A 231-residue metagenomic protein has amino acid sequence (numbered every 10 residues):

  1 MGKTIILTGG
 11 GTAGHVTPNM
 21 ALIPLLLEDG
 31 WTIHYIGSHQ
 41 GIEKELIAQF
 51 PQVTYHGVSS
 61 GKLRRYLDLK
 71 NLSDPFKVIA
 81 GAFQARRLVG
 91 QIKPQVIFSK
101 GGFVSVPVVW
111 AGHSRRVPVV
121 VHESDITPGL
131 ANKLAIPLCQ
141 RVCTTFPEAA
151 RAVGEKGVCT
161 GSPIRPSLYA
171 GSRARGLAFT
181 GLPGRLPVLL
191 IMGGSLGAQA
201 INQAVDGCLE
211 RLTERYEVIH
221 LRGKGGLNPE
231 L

Functional and structural regions predicted by a protein language model:
G2-T8, L27-K77, T160: Conserved nucleotide-sugar phosphate-binding/catalytic loop shared by glycosyltransferases and other
H15-L26: Short amphipathic alpha-helix
T32, V53-T54, H113-A174: Active-site-proximal region of nucleotide-activated glycan assembly enzymes, centered on histidine/acidic-rich loops
G37-G41, G61, D125, E148 (+1 more regions): Residues in the short beta-alpha loop(s) of Rossmann-like NAD(P)-binding domains
G41-E45, P94-R115: An aromatic- and histidine-rich active-site surface loop
G41-P51, R173-R175, T180-L231: Donor-nucleotide binding loops and adjacent catalytic segments primarily of GT-B fold Leloir glycosyltransferases
R65-V96, S114: An amphipathic, basic-hydrophobic alpha-helix
